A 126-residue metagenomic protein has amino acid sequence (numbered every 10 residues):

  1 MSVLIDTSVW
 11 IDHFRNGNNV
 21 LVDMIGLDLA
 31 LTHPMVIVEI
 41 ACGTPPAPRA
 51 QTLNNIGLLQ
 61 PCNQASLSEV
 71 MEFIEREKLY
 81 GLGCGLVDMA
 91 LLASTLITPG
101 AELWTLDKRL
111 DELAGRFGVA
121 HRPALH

Functional and structural regions predicted by a protein language model:
M1-T32, A41-L53, Q60, A120 (+1 more regions): Short, well-structured N-terminal submotif of metal-dependent ribonuclease cores
T7, N55, E77-Y80: Preference for short coil/turn "hinge" residues that link or interrupt alpha-helices
S8-V9, M35, K108-R109: Alpha-helix/helix-capping structural signal
H13, N19, P61-A124: Active-site neighborhoods of divalent-metal-dependent phosphate/nucleic-acid chemistry enzymes
